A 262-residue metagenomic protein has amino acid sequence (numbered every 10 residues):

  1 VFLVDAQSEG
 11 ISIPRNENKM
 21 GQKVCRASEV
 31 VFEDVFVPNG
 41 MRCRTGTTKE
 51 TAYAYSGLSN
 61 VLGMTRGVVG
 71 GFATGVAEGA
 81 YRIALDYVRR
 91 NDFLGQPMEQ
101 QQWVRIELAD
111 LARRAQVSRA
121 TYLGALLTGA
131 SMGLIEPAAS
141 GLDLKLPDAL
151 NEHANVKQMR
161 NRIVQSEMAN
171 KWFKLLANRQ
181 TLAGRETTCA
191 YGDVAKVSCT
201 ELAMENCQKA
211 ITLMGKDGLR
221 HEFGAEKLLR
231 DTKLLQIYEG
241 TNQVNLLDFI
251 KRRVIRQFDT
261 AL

Functional and structural regions predicted by a protein language model:
V1-I13: A short core secondary-structure module
I13-R119, L142, L235, T260: Glycine-rich beta->alpha junctions and the first turn(s) of the following alpha-helix
V30, S56, G75, R82 (+8 more regions): Feature representing long, continuous alpha-helical segments
E50-G57, F173-L176, G224: Active-site-adjacent bridging/hinge elements
L62, R66, W103-I106, Q180-A195 (+1 more regions): Short beta-alpha connecting loops at secondary-structure transitions that line or flank enzyme active sites
R89, F93, Q116-S198, I211-M214: C-terminal helix-coil-helix/basic helical segment that borders enzyme active sites and/or dimer interfaces and provides
T181-L182, N206, T212, K216-L262: Glycine-rich phosphate/cofactor-binding loops in nucleotide/flavin-utilizing enzymes
